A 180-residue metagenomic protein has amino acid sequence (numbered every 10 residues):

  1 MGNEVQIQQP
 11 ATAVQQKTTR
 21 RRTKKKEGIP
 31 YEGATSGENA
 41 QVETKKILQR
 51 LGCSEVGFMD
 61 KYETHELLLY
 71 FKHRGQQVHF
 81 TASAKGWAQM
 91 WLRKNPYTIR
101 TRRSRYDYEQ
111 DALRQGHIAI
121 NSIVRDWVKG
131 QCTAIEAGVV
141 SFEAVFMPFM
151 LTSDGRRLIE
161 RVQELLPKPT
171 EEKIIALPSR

Functional and structural regions predicted by a protein language model:
G2-E43: Terminal, regulation- and interaction-focused segments at domain boundaries
G2-K17, T81, W91-R180: Intrinsically disordered, low-complexity regulatory regions enriched in serine/threonine/proline and acidic residues
K17, K24-K26, K45-K46, K61 (+6 more regions): Context-gated lysine
R20-K24, I29-A34, I47, R100 (+1 more regions): Alpha-helical context
G28, A40, F58, L67 (+3 more regions): Short, well-ordered helical secondary-structure segments
S36-W87: Compact, well-ordered interaction domains used in eukaryotic information-processing assemblies
